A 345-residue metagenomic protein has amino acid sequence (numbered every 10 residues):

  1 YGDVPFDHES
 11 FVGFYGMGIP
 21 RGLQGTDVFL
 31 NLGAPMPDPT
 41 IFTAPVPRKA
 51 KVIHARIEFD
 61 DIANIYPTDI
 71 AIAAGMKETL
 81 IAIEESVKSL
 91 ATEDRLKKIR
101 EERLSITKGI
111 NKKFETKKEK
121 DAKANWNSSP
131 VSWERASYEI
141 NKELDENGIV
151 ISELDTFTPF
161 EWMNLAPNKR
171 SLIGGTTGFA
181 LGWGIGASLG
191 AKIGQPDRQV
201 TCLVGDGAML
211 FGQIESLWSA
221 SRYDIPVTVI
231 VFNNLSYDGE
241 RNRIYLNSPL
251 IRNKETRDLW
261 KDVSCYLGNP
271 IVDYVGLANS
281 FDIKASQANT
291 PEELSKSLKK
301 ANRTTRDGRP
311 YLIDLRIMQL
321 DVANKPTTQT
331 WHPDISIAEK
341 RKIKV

Functional and structural regions predicted by a protein language model:
Y1-I106, L298-N302: Glycine-rich, acidic loop regions that bind phosphate or pyrophosphate groups
G13-F14, L23-T26, A63-I65, A71-A73 (+2 more regions): Thiamine diphosphate
R21, Y138-N141, W218: Alpha-helical segments flanking ligand/cofactor-binding loops in enzyme cores
D27-G33, L80-A91, N111-F114, K118 (+5 more regions): Structural signal for hydrophobic packing residues in well-ordered secondary-structure cores of soluble enzyme domains
N31, H54, S152, C202-L203 (+1 more regions): Structural beta-sheet core signal
A34, D155, I317: Short glycine-/small-residue-rich Rossmann-like dinucleotide-binding loops
K97-S129, R316, D321-V345: Conserved acidic/glycine
S105-K192: Active-site diphosphate/adenylate-binding microenvironment
